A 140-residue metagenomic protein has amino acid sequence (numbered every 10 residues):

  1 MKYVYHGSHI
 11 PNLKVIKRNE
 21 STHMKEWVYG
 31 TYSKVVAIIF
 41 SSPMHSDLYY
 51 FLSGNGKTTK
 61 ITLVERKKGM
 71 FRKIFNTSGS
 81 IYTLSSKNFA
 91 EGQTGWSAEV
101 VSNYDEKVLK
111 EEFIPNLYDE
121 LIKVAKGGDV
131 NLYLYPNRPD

Functional and structural regions predicted by a protein language model:
M1-K25, S42-P43: ADP-ribose/NAD+-binding catalytic cleft of ART/PARP-like enzymes
M1-Y3, M24-V28, K34, T77-S80: Short, surface-exposed beta-edge/turn micro-motifs
H6-N12, Y32, L84-F89: Short, flexible beta-strand-to-coil junctions
K14-V15, I39-F40, E91-Q93: Short helix/loop capping segments that flank catalytic or ligand/cofactor-binding pockets
I16-N19, T31, E112: Surface-exposed loop/turn and secondary-structure junction residues enriched for glycine/proline
T22-S46: Extended catalytic/binding region for NAD+/ADP-ribose chemistry, centered on the ART fold
P43-D140: Conserved NAD+-utilizing ADP-ribose enzyme module
